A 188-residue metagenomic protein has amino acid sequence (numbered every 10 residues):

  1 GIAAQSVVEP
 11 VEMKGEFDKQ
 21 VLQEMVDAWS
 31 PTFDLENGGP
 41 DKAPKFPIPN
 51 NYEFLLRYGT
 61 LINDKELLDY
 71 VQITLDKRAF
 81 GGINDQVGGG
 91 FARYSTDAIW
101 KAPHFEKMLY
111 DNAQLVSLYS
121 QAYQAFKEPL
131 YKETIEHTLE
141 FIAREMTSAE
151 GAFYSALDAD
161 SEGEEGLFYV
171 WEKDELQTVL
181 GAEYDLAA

Functional and structural regions predicted by a protein language model:
G1-A188: Replace the tail clause
